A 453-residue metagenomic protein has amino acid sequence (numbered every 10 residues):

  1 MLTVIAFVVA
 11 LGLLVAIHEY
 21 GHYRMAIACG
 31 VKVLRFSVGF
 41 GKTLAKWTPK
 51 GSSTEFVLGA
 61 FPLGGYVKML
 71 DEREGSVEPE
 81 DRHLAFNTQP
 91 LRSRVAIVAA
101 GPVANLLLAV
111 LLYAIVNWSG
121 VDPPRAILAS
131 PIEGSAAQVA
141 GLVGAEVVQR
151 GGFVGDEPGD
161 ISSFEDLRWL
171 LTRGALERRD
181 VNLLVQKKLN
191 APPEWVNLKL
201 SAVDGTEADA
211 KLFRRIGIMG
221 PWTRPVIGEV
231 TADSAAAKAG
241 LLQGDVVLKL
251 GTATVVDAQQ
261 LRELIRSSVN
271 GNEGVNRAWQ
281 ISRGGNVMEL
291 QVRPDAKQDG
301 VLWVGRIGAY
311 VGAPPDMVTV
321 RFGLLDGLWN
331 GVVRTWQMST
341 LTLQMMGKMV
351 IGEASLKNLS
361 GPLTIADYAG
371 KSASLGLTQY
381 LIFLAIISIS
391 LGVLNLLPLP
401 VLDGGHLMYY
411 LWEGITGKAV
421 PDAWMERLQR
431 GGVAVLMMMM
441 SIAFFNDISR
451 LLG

Functional and structural regions predicted by a protein language model:
L2-D81, L394-T416: Small-residue-rich helix-interface/hinge motifs
L11-V15, K68, N105, A109 (+2 more regions): Alpha-helical transmembrane segments of multi-pass membrane proteins
L63-A136, L189, Y380, Q429-M438: Internal alpha-helical transmembrane segments
D81-R92, K211-K249, A253-T254, Q259-V393 (+2 more regions): Functional transmembrane alpha-helices
V95-A129, W169-T172, E177-L184, L189-G228 (+1 more regions): PDZ/PDZ-like peptide-tail recognition elements
I132-E146, D166-L170, T231-D245, L264: PDZ/PDZ-like domain micro-motif
E146-V148, V181, V247-L248: Generic structural signal for buried aliphatic residues
V154-R168, A253-R262: Short, Lys/Arg- and Gly-enriched loop/turn segments at beta-strand edges
